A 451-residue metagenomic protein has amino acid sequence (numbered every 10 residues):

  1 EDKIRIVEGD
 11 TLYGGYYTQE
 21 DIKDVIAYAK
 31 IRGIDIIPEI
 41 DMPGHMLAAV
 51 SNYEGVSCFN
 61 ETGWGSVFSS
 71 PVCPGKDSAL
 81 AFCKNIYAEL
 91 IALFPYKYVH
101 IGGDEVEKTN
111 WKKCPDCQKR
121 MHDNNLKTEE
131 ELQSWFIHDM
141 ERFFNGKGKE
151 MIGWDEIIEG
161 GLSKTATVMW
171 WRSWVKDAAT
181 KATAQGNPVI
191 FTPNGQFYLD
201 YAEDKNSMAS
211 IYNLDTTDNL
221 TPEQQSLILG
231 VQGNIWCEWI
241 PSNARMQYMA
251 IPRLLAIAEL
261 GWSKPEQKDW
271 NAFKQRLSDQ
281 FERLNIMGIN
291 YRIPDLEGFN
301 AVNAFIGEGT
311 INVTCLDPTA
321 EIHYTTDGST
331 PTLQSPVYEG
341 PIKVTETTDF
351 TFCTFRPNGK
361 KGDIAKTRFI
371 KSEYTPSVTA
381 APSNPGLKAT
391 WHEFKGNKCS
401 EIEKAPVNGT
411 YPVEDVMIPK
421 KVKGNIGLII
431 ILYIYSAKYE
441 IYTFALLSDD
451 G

Functional and structural regions predicted by a protein language model:
E1-K149, P412: Substrate-binding cleft of carbohydrate-active enzyme catalytic domains
D24, D77-Y98, E105, K119-I322: Substrate-binding groove of N-acetylhexosamine-processing glycoside hydrolases
K30-D35, M42, L47-A49, K181-T183 (+6 more regions): Domain-scale activation on soluble regions of proteins
P38-M42, G103, D155, P193 (+1 more regions): Glycine-rich, histidine-containing beta strand-loop boundary motifs that form or position
D41, L47-N52, W111-K113, K181 (+3 more regions): Short, solvent-exposed loop/turn and secondary-structure capping segments
D77-L80, K84, L428-S436, E440: Conserved interaction-surface patches within small, structured recognition/assembly domains
K264, K268-T390, K395-S400, K404-L432 (+1 more regions): Short, compositionally stereotyped local motifs that mark structural "simplifiers"
I441-G451: Accessory beta-strand-rich segments of carbohydrate-active enzymes
